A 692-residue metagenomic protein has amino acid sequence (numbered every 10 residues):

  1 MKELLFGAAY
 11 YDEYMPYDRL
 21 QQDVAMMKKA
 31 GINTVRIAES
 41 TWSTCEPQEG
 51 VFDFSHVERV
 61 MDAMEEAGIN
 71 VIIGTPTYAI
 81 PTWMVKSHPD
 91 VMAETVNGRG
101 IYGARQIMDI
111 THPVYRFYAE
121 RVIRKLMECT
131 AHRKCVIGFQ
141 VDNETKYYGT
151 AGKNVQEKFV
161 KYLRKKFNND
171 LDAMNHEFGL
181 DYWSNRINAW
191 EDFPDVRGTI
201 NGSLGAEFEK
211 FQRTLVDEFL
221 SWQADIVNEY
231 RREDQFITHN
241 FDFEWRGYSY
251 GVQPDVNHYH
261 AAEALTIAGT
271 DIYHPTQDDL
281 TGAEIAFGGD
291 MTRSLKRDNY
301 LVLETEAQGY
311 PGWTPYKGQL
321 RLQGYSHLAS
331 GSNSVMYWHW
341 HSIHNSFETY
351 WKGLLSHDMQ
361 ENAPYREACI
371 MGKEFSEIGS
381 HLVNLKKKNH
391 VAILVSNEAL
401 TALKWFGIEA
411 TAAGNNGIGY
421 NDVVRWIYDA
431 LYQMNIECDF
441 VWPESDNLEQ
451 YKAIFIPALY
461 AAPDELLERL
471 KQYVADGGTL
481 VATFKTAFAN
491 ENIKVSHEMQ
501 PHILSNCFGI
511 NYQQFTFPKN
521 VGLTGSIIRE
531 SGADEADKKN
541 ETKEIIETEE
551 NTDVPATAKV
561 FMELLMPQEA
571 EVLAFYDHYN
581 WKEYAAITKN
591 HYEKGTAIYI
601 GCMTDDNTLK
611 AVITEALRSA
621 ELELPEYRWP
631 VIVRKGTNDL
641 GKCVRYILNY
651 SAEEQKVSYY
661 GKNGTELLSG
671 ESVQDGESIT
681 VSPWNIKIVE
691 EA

Functional and structural regions predicted by a protein language model:
M1-T34, P47, H381: N-terminal carbohydrate-binding accessory modules
L5, A38-E39, C45-G50, S55 (+6 more regions): Aromatic- and acidic-residue-enriched carbohydrate-binding clefts of CAZyme catalytic domains
F6-M15, S40-S55, I101-E120, T145-G149 (+6 more regions): The substrate-binding groove and active-site-proximal loops of carbohydrate-active enzymes, especially glycoside
A8, M27, V35, M64 (+8 more regions): Conserved, mostly hydrophobic/aromatic
Y14-K29, S249-A261, Y316-G324, P443: Short, acidic/polar
Q22-K28, R36-G100, Q223-Y230: Aromatic-lined substrate-binding rim segments of carbohydrate-active enzymes
G100-I267, D271-D278, G282-E284: Polysaccharide-binding and catalytic clefts of secreted carbohydrate-active enzymes
F193, E233, A262-A692: Carbohydrate-binding surfaces of carbohydrate-active enzymes
